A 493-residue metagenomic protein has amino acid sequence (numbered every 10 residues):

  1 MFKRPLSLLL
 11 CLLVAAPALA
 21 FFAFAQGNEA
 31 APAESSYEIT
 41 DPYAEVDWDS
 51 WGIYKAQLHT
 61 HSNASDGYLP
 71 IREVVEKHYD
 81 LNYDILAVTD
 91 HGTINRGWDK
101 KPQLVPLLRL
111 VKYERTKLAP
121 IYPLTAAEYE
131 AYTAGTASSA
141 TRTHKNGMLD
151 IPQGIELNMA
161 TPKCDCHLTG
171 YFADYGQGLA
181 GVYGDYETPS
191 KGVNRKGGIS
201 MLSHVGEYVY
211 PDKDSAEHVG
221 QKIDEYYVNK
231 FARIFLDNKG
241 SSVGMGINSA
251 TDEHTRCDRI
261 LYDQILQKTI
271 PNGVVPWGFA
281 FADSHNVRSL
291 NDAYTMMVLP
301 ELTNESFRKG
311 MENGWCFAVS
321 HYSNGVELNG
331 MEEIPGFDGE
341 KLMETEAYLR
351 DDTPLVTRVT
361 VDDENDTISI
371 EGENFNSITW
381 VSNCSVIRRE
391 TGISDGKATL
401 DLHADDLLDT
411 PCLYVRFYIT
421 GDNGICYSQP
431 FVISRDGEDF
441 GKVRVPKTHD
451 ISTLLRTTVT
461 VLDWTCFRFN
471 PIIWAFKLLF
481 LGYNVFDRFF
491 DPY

Functional and structural regions predicted by a protein language model:
M1-L10: Positively charged n-region of N-terminal signal peptides that target proteins for export
P5-L6, A30, V182: Residue-level detector of intrinsically disordered/flexible regions characterized by low predicted structural confidence
L10, V14-A18: Hydrophobic core
A16-P17, R72, Q103, M296: Residues in and immediately flanking transmembrane alpha helices
F21-F24: Sec/Tat signal peptide C-region and signal peptidase I cleavage site
Q26-Q57, I71-V75, K163-A173, A216-Y493: Charged catalytic cores and adjacent phosphate/nucleic-acid-binding surfaces used for phosphate/nucleic-acid chemistry
A33-H218, G240, I247-L261, F281-S284 (+1 more regions): A metal-dependent hydrolase metal-coordination microenvironment
